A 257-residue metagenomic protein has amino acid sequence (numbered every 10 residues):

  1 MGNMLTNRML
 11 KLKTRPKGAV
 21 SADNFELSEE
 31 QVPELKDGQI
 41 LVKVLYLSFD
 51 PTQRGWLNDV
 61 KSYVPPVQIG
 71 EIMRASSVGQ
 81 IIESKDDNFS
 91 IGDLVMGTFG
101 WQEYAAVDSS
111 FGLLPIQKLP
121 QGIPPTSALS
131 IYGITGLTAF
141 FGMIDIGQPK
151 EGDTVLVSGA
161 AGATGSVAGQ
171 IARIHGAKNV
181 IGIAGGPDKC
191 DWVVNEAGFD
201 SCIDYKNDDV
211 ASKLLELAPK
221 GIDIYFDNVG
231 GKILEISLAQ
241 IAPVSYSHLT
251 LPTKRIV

Functional and structural regions predicted by a protein language model:
Q31-F49, L57-W101: Glycine-rich beta-strand-centered segment in the early N-terminal region that forms part of a ligand/cofactor-binding
M73-Q80, I91-G159: NAD(P)H dinucleotide-binding glycine-rich loop of Rossmann-like/cofactor-binding domains, especially the beta1-alpha1
G92, G152, F199, G221-I222: Local beta-strand N-terminus motif with an aromatic residue
S127-D208: Mid-domain Rossmann-like dinucleotide-binding core that forms the NAD(H)/NADP(H) cofactor-binding site
V210-P219: Short amphipathic alpha-helix with an adjacent loop that forms part of the alpha/beta core around
F226: N-terminal Rossmann-like NAD(P) cofactor-binding module of classical short-chain dehydrogenase/reductase
I241-A242: Helix-to-beta-strand junctions that scaffold the AdoMet/dcAdoMet cofactor pocket in Class I SAM-dependent enzymes
S247-T253: Conserved small/polar residues in nucleotide/adenosyl-binding loops
